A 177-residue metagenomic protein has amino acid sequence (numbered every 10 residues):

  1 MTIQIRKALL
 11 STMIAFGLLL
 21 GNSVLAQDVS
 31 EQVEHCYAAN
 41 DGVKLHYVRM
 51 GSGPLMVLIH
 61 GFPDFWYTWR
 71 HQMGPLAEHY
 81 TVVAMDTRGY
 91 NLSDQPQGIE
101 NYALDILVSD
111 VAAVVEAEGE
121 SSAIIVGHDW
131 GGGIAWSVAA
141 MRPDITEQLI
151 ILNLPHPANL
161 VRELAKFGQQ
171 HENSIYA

Functional and structural regions predicted by a protein language model:
T2-L55, E78-Y80, S121: Alpha/beta-hydrolase fold catalytic core
Q4, P54, P63, P75 (+3 more regions): Proline-rich intrinsically disordered, low-complexity coils
A15, L58, F65, P96 (+1 more regions): Generic anion/oxyanion-binding catalytic loop in active/binding sites
F16, H60-P63, W130, N153-P155: A short linear-motif detector with a strong N-terminal bias
D28-Q32, L45, W69, V83 (+2 more regions): Flexible "cap/lid" subdomain of the alpha/beta-hydrolase fold that forms the substrate-access gate
V43, R49-L92: Conserved HGGG/HGGXW glycine-rich cap/lid loop of the alpha/beta-hydrolase fold
